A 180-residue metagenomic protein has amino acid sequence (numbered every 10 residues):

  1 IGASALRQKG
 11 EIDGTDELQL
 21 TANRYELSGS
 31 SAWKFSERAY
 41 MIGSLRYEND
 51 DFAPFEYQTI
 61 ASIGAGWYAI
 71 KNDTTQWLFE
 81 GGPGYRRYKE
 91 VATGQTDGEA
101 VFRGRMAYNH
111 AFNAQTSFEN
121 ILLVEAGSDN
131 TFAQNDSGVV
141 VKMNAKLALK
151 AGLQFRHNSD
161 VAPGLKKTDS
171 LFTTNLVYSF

Functional and structural regions predicted by a protein language model:
I1-G2, R38-M41, D73-W77, F112-F118 (+1 more regions): Repeated loop/turn-to-beta-strand initiation elements of outer-membrane beta-barrel proteins
I1-R7, G43-Y47, A61-I63, F79-Y85 (+3 more regions): Transmembrane beta-barrel strands of outer-membrane/channel proteins
L18-A22, N49-E56, V91-T96, E125-A133 (+1 more regions): Solvent-exposed loop/turn segments connecting transmembrane beta-strands in outer-membrane beta-barrel proteins
Y25-G29, L45, T59-I63, A100-M106 (+2 more regions): Hydrophobic, lipid-facing positions within transmembrane beta-strands of outer-membrane proteins
W33, Y47, W67-A69, Y85 (+4 more regions): Residue-level signature of outer-membrane beta-barrel architecture
F35-D51, F55-R86: Gram-negative (and chloroplast) outer-membrane scaffold detector with strong preference for beta-barrel transmembrane
S62, Y68, T74-E125: Detector for outer-membrane/organellar transmembrane beta-barrel domains, recognizing the amphipathic beta-strand
V139-K142, T168-F180: Outer-membrane beta-barrel "beta-signal"
